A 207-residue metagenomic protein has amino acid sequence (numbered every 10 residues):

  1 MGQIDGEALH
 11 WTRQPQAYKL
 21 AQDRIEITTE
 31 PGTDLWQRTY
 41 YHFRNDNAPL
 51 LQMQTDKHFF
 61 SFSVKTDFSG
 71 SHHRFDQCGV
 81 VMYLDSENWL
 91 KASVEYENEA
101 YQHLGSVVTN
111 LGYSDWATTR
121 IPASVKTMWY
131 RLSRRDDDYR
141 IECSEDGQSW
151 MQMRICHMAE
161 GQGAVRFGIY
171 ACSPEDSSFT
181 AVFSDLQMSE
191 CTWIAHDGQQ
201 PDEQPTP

Functional and structural regions predicted by a protein language model:
M1-P207: Extracellular glycan-recognition regions
